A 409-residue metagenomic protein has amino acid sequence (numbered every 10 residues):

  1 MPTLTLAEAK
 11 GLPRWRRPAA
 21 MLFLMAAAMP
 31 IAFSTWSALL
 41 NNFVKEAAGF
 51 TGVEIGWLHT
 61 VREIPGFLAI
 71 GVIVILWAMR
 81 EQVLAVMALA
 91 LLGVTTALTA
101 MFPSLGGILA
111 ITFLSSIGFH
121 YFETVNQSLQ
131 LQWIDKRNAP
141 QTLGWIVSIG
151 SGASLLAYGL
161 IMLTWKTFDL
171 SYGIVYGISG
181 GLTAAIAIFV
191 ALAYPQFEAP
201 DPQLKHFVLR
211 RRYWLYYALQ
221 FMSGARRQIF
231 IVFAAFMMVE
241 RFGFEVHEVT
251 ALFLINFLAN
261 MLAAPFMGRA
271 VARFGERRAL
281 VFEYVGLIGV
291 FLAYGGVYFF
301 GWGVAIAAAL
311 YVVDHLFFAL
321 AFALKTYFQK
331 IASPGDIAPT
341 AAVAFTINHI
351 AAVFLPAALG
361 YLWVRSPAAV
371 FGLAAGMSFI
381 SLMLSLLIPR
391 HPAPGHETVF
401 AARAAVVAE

Functional and structural regions predicted by a protein language model:
A27, T95, G106-F122, V304-A319: Hydrophobic core of transmembrane alpha-helices in multi-pass small-molecule transporters, especially MFS/SLC-type
A38-V53, V232-L252: Short amphipathic helix-loop junctions that connect adjacent transmembrane helices in Major Facilitator Superfamily/SLC
L40, Y121-I134, A319-A332: Intracellular juxtamembrane helix-capping segments at the cytosolic ends of symmetry-related transmembrane helices
L68-E81, W165, A263-E276, W363-V364: Helix-to-loop junctions at the C-terminal end of transmembrane segments in multipass secondary transporters
A90-P103, G286-G301, L386: C-terminal ends and interior cores of transmembrane alpha-helices in multi-pass membrane transporters/permeases
L143-G159, T346-L355: Glycine-rich segments within core transmembrane alpha-helices of 12-TM secondary carriers
I161, G180-A199, L384-P389: C-terminal membrane-cytosol helix-exit motif in multi-pass small-molecule transporters
R278-A321: C-terminal transmembrane helical hairpin of 12-TM major facilitator-type secondary transporters
